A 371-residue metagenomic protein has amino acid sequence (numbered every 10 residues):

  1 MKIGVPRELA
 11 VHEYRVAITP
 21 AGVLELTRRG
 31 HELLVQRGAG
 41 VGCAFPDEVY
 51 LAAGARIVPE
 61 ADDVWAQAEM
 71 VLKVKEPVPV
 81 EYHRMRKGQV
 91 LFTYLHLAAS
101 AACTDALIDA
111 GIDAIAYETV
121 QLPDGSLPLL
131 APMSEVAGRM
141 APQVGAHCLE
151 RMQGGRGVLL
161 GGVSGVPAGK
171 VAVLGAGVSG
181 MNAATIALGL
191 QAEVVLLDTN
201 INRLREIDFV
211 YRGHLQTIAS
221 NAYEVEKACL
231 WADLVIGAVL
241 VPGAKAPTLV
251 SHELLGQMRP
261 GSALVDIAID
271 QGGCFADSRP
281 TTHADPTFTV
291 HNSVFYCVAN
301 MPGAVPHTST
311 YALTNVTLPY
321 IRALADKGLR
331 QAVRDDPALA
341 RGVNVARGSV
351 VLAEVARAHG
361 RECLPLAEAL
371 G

Functional and structural regions predicted by a protein language model:
P6-F45, G154-L240: Glycine-rich phosphate/diphosphate-binding loop of Rossmann-like nucleotide-binding domains
H12-A17, V80-M85, T93, V241-V250 (+1 more regions): Glycine/threonine-rich flexible loop motifs
H31, R86-V90, A110-I112, R259-S262 (+1 more regions): A short helix->loop->beta-strand "cap" motif at the edges of active sites that frequently abuts
G54-Q67, I218-C229: Short acidic low-complexity segments
A66, M70-L149: Phosphate/diphosphate ligand-binding glycine-rich loop within oxidoreductases
E69, K75-E76, L95-H96, N221 (+3 more regions): Short glycine-/small-residue-rich Rossmann-like dinucleotide-binding loops
E118-V144, C148-L159, A168, I269 (+1 more regions): Adenosine-phosphate binding glycine-rich loop
F209-N292: Rossmann-like adenosine-cofactor binding region
